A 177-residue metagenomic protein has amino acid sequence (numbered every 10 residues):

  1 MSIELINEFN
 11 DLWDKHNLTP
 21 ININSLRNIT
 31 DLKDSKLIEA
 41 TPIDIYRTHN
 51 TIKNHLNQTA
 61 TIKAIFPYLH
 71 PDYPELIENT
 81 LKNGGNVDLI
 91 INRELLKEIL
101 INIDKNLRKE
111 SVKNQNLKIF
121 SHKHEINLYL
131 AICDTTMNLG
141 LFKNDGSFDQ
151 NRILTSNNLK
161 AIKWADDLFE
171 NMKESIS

Functional and structural regions predicted by a protein language model:
M1-L5: Basic, amphipathic "hinge/linker" alpha-helix immediately C-terminal to the N-terminal HTH DNA-binding motif
L12-I90: PLD-like (HKD) phosphodiesterase/transphosphatidyltransferase domain
P67-Y68, E94, L159: Short, surface-exposed acidic/glycine-rich loop or hinge patches that mediate macromolecular interfaces
D88-K97, T155: Structured extramembrane domains adjacent to transmembrane segments
E94-Y129: HKD-type phospholipase D/PLD-like phosphodiesterase module
K118-A161, F169: HKD (HxKxxxxD) catalytic microenvironment of the phospholipase D
D166-S177: Cysteine/selenocysteine-centered motifs that mediate thiol-based redox chemistry or coordinate metal-sulfur cofactors
